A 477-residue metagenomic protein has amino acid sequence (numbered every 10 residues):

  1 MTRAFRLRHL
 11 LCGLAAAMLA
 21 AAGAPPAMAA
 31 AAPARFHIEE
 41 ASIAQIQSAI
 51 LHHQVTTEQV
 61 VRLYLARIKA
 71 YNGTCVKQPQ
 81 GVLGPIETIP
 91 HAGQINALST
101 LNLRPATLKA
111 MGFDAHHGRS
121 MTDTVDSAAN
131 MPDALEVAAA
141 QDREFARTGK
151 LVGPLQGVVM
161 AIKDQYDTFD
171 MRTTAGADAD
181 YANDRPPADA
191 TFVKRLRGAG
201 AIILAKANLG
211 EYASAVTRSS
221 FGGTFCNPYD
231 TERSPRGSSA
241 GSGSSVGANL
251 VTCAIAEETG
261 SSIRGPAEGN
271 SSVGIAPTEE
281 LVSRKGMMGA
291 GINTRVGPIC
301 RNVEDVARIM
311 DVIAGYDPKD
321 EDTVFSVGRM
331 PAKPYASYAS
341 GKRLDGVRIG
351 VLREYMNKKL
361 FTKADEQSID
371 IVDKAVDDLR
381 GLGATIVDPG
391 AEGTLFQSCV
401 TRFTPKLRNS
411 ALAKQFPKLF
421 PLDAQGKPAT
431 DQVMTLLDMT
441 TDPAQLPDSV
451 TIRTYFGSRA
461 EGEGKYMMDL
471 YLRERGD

Functional and structural regions predicted by a protein language model:
M1-G13: Bacterial N-terminal signal peptides that target proteins for export
C12-A22: Bacterial N-terminal signal peptides
A30-T174, D178-A182, Y212-S214, T323-Y335 (+1 more regions): Short, well-ordered alpha-helical
P33-A34, T107-S120, Q156-D178, S337-K358 (+1 more regions): Short helix-loop capping/hinge segments that flank enzyme active sites or metal/cofactor-binding pockets
S48-V55, L65-T74, L103, A139-A146 (+6 more regions): Sec-exported extracytoplasmic/periplasmic mature domains
V61, A139, D189-A190, P334 (+3 more regions): Acyltransferase
I89-A92, L101-M121, A128, L135 (+5 more regions): Short glycine/serine-rich loop/turn segments
V273-K374, G393-C399: A short helix-breaking turn/cap at a secondary-structure junction
